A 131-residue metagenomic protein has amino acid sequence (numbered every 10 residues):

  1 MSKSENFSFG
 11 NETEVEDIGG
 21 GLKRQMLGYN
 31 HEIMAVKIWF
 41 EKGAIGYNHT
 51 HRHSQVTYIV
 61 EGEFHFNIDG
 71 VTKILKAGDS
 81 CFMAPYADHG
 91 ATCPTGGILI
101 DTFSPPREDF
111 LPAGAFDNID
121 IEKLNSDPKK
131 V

Functional and structural regions predicted by a protein language model:
M1-E32, F116-V131: A short, N-terminal "cap"/entry segment at the start of jelly-roll beta-barrel domains of the cupin/DSBH fold
V36-T50: Conserved short histidine dyad/triad with adjacent acidic residue
I45-Y47, H65, C81, P85-G90: Histidine-centered metal-chelating micro-motifs
H53-F64, D69: Glycine- and acidic-residue-biased ligand/ion/polar-headgroup-sensing regions
V60-E61, K76-A77, T95: A cytosolic small-molecule/anion-sensing beta-strand core signal
F66-I68, I100, E108-F116: Anionic, Ser/Thr-rich low-complexity intrinsically disordered regions
G70-P85: Short acidic-glycine-tyrosine-enriched beta hairpin
P85-D109: Ligand-binding loop in jelly-roll beta-barrel domains
